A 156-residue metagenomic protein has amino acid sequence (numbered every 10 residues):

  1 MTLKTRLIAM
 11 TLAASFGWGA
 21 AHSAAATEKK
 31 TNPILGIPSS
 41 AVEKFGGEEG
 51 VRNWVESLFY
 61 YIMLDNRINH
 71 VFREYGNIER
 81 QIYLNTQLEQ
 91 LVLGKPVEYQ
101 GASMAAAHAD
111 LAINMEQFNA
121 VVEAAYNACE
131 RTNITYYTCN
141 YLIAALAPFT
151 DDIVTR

Functional and structural regions predicted by a protein language model:
M1-M10: Bacterial N-terminal signal peptides that target proteins for export
A9-G19: Bacterial N-terminal signal peptides
A24-R156: Core of compact, soluble alpha-helical bundle domains
